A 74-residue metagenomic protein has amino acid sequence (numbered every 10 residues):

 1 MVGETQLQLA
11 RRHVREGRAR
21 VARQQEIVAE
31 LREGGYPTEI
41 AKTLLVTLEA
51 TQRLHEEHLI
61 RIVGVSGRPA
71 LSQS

Functional and structural regions predicted by a protein language model:
M1-S74: Anionic, Ser/Thr-rich low-complexity intrinsically disordered regions
